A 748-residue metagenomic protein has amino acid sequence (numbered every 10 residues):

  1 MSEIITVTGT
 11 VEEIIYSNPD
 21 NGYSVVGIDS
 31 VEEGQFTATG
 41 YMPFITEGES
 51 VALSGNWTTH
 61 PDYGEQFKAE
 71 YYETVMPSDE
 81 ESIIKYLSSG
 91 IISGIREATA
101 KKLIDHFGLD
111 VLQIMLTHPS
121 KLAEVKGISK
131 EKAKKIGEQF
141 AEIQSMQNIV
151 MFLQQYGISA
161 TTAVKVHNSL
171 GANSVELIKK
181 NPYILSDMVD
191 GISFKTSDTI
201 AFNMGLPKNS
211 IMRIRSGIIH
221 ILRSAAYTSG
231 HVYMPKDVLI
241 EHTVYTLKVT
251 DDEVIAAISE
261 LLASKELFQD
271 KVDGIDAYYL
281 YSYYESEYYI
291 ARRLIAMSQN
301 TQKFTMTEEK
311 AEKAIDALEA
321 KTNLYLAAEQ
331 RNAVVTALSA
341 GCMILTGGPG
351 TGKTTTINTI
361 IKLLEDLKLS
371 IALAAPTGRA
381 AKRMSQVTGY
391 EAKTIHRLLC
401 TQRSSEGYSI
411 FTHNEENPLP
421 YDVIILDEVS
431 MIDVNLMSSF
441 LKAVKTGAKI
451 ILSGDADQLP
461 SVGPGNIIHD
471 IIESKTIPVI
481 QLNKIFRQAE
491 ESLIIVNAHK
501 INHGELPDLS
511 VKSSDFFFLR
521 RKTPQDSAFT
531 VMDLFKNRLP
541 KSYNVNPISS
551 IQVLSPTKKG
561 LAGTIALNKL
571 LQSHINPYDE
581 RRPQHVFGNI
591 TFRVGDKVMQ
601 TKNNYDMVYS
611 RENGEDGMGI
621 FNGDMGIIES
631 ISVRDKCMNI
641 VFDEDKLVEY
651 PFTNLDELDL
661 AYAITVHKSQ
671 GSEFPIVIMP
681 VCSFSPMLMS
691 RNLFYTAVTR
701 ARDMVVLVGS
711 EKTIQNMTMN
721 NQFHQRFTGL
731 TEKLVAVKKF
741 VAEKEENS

Functional and structural regions predicted by a protein language model:
M1-K313, S748: Accessory, non-ATPase domains that flank or precede helicase/AAA+ motor cores in DNA-metabolism machines
I14, L53, Q600, I628-I631 (+1 more regions): A generic structural signal for residues embedded in beta-strands
G48-S50, G595, G623: Loop/turn positions that initiate beta-strands
A311-G341: Conserved pre-motif I regulatory segment
R331-V334, S339-K512: ASCE P-loop NTPase helicase motor core
S453-M618: Conserved helicase motor core of P-loop NTPases
N622-S748: C-terminal accessory regions
